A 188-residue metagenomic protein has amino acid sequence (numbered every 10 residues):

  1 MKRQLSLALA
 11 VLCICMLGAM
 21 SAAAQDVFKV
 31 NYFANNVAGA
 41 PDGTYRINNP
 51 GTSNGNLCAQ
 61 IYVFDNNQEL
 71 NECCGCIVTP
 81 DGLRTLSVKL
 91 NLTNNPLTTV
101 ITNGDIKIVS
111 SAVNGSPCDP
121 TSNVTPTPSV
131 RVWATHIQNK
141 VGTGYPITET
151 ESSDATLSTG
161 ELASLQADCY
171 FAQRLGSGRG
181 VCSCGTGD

Functional and structural regions predicted by a protein language model:
M1-Q25: Sec-dependent, cleavable N-terminal signal peptides
S21-D188: Gly/Pro-rich, tryptophan- and cysteine-flecked surface segments typical of secreted/extracellular proteins
